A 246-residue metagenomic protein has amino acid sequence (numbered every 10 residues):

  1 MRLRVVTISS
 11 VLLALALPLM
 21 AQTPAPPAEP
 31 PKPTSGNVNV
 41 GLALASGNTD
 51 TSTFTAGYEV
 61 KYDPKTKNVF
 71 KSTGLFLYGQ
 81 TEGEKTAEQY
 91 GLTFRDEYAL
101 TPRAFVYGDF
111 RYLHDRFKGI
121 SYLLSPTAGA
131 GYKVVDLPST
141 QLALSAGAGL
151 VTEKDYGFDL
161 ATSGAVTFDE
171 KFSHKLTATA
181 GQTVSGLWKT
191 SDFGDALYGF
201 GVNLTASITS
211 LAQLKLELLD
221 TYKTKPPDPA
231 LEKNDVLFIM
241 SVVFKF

Functional and structural regions predicted by a protein language model:
M1-K32: Cleavable N-terminal export/targeting peptides
T23, K61-T66, R95-P102, G131-D136 (+4 more regions): Outer-membrane beta-barrel proteins
E29-K71: Short glycine/proline- and aromatic-enriched beta-strand/turn motifs that initiate or cap beta-hairpins
T34, D50-F54, T86-Y90, Y122-P126 (+4 more regions): Residues that define the transmembrane beta-barrel architecture of outer-membrane proteins
T34, T66-S72, R103-V106, P138-L142 (+2 more regions): Repeated loop/turn-to-beta-strand initiation elements of outer-membrane beta-barrel proteins
V38-V40, S72-G74, G108, P126-A128 (+4 more regions): Membrane-embedded beta-strand positions of outer-membrane beta-barrel proteins
L42-S46, F76-Q80, Y112-R116, V134 (+4 more regions): Transmembrane beta-strands of outer-membrane beta-barrel pores
T127, S207, N234-F246: Outer-membrane beta-barrel "beta-signal"
